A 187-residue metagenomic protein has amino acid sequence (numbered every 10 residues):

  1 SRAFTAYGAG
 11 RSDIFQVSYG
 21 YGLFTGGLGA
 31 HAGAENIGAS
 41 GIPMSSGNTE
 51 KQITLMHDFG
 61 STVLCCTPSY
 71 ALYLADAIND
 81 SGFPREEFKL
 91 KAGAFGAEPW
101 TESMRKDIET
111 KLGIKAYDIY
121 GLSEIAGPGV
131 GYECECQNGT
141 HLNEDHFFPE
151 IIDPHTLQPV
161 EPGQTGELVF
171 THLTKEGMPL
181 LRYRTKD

Functional and structural regions predicted by a protein language model:
S1-A3, L28, F147, G163: Bulky hydrophobic/aromatic packing residues
S1-I14, T49-S61: Conserved ATP-dependent adenylate/AMP-binding module captured primarily in the ANL superfamily
S1-Y7, L23, L72-D80: Short, composition-biased local secondary-structure segments
A3-A39: Conserved AMP-binding loop of ANL adenylate-forming enzymes
I37-K186: Active-site glycine/GP-rich loop and adjacent strand/helix microenvironment that borders small-molecule binding pockets
